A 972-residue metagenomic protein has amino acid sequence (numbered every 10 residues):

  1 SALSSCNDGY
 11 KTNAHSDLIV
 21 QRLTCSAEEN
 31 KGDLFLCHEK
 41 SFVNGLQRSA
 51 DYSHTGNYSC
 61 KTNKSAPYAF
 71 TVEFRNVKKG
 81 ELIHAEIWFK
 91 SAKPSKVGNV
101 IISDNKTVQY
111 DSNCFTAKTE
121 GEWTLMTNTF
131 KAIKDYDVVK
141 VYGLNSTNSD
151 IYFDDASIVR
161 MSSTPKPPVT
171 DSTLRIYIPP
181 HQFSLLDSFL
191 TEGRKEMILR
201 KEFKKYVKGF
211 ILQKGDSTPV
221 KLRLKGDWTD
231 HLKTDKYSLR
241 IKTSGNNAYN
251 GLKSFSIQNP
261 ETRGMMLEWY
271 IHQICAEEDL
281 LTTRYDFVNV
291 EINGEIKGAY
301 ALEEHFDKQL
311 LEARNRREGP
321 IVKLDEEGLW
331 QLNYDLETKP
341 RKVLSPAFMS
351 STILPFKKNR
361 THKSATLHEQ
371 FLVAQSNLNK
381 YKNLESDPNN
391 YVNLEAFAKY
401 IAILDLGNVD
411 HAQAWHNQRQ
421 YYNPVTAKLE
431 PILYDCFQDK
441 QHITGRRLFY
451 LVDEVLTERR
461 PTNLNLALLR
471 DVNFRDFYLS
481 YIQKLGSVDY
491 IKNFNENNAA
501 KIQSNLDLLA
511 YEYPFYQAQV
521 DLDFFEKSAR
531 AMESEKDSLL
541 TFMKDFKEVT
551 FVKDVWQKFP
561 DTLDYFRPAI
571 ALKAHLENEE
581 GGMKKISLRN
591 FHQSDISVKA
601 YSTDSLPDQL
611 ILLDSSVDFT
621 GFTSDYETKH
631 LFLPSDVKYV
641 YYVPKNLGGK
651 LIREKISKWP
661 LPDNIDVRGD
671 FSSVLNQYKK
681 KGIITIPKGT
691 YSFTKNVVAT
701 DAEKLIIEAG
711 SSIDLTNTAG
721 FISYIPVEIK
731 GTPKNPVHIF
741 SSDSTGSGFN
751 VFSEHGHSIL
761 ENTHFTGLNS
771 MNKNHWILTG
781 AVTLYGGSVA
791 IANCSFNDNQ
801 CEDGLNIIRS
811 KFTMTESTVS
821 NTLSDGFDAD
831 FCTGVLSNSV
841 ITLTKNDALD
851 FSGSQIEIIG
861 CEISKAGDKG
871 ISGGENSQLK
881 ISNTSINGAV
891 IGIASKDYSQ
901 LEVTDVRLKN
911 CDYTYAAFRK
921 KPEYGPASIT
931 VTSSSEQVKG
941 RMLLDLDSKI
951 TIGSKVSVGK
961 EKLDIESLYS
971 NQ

Functional and structural regions predicted by a protein language model:
S1-L3: Sec-dependent bacterial lipoprotein signal peptides
C6-T12, S163-G649: Phosphate/dinucleotide-binding and metal-coordinating scaffold of catalytic cores in nucleotide-dependent enzymes
C6-T164: Extracellular and organelle-lumenal recognition/adhesion modules and their flexible linkers in secreted
K93-S95, D614-D636, Y641-V643, L647-A709 (+1 more regions): Extracellular beta-rich repeat passengers
I102-Q109, Y422-T426, I725-T732: Short edge-strand/loop segments of extracellular domains
N105, K214-D216, N293-E295, P687 (+1 more regions): Short strand-coil-strand connectors
T129, K221, N289, R419-Y421 (+3 more regions): Short, surface-exposed charged micro-motifs
S146-T147, L224-W228, D435-D439, S741-T745 (+1 more regions): Short, solvent-exposed aromatic-acidic interface loops
